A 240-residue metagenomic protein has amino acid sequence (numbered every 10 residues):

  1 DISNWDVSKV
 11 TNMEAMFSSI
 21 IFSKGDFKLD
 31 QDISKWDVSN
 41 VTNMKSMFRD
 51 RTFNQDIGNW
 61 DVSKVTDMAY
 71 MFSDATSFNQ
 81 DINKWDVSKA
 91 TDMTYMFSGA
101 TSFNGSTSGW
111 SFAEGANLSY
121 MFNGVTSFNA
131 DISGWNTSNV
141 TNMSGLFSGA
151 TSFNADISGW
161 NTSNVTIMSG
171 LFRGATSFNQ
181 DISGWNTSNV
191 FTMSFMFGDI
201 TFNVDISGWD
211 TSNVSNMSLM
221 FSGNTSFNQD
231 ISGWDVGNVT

Functional and structural regions predicted by a protein language model:
D1-T240: Negatively charged
